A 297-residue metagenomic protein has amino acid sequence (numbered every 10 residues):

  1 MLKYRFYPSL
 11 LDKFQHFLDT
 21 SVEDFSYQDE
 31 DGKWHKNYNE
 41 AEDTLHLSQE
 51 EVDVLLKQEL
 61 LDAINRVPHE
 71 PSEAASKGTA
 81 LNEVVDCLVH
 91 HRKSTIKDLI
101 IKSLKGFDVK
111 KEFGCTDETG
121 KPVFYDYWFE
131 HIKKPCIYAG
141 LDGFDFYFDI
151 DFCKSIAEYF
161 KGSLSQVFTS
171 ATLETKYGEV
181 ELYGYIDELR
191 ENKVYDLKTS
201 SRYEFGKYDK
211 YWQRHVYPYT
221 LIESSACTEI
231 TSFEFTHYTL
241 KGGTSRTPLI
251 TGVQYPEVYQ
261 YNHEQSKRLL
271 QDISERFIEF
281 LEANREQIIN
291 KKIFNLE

Functional and structural regions predicted by a protein language model:
M1-Y185: Metal-dependent nuclease catalytic cores that hydrolyze phosphodiester bonds in DNA/RNA, characterized by
L81-N82, I186-Y203, Y217: Conserved catalytic cores of phosphodiester-cleaving nucleases, focusing on short active-site segments
V85, V89-K93, K193, T199-Y203 (+1 more regions): Hydrophobic/aromatic-lined pockets within catalytic cores
T169-A171, K198-T199, H237: Short, structured patches in soluble enzyme cores that scaffold and shape functional sites
E179-Y183, R190-N192, T228, G242-T244: Coil-to-beta-strand transition motifs
R202-K210: Active-site-adjacent loop/helix micro-motif of nuclease/hydrolase catalytic cores
K210-I222: An active-site-proximal "capping" alpha-helix that borders the catalytic cofactor pocket
E223-E297: Metal-dependent nuclease catalytic regions and adjoining charged, substrate-binding loops involved in nucleic-acid end
